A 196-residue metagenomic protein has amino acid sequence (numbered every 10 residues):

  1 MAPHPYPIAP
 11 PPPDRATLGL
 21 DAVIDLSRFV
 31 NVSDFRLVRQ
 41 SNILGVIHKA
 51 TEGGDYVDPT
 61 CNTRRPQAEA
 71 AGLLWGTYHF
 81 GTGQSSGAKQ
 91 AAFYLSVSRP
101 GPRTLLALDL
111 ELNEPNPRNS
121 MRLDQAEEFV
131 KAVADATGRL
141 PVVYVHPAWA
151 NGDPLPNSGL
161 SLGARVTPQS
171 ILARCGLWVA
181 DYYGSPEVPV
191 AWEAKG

Functional and structural regions predicted by a protein language model:
M1-G53: Boundary/entry segment of secreted carbohydrate-active catalytic domains
P7, Q40, A92-D109, N113-G196: Surface-exposed substrate-engagement region within the catalytic domains of secreted or surface-exposed extracellular
A9-D14, S41-I43, A71-G76, G163-P168: Generic detector of short, locally flexible boundary/turn motifs and exposed helical patches
V23-D34, A50-C61, F80-K89, E114-S120 (+1 more regions): Acidic-and-aromatic substrate-binding clefts and catalytic sites of carbohydrate-active enzymes
S33, T63, D124, E128: Short, well-structured alpha-helical interface segments that form or flank functional binding sites
I43-D58, R65-S85, L105-A107: Short, well-structured secondary-structure segments
